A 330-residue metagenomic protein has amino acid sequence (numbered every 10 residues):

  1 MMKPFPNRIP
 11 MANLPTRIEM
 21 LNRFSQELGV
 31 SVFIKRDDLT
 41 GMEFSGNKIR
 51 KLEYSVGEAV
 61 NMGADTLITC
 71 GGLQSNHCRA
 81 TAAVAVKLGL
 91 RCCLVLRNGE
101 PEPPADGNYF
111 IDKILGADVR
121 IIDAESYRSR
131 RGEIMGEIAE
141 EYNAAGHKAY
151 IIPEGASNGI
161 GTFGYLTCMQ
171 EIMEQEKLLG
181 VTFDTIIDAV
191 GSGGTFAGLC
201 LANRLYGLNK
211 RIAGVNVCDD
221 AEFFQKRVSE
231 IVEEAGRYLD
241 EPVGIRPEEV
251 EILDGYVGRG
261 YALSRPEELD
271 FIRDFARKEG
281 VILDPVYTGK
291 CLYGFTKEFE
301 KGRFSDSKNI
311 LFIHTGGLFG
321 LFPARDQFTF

Functional and structural regions predicted by a protein language model:
M1-F330: PLP-dependent amino-acid enzyme catalytic core
